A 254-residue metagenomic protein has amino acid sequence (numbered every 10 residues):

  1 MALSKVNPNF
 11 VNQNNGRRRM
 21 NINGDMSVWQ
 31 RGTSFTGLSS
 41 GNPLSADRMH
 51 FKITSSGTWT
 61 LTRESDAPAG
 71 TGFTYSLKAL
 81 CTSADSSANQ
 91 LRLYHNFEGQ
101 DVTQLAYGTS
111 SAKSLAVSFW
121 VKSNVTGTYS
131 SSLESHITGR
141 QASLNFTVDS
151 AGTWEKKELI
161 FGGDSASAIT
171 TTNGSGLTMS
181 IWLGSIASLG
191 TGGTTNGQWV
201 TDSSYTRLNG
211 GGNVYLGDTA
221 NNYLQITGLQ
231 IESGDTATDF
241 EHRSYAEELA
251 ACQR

Functional and structural regions predicted by a protein language model:
A2-R254: Extracellular and organelle-lumenal recognition/adhesion modules and their flexible linkers in secreted
